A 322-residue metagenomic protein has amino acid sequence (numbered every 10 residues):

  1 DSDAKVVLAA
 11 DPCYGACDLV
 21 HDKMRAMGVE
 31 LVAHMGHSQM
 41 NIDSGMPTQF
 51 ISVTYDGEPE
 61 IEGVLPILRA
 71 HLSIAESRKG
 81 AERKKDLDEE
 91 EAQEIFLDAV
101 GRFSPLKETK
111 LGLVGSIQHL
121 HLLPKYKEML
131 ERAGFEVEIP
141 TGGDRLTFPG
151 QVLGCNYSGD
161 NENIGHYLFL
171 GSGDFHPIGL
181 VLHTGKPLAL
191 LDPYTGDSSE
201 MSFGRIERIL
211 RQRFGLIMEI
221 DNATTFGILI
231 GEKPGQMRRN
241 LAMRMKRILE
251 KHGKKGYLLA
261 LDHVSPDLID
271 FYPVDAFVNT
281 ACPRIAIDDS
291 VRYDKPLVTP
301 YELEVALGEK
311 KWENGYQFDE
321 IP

Functional and structural regions predicted by a protein language model:
D1, G36-H37, V53-T54, L113-H119 (+3 more regions): Structural motif
D1-A26, G36, E58, D267-L268: Metallocofactor- and cofactor-centric catalytic cores in central/energy metabolism, strongly enriched
D1-K5, V114-T141, G231-L258: Short, charged N-terminal beta->alpha structural module
E30-L31, H166, A276: Structural motif
H34-M40, G171-F175, P193, H263-V264 (+2 more regions): Short, polar loop motifs at secondary-structure junctions
D43-I206: Conserved, well-structured core segments that form the ligand-binding/active-site neighborhood of functional domains
T54, Y194-G204, P283-P322: Peripheral docking tails and interdomain loops at the edges of cofactor- or intermediate-handling domains
Y126, F175-G256, H263-F271: Redox- and metal-dependent alpha/beta enzyme cores, enriched for Fe-S-associated oxidoreductases and cofactor-handling
